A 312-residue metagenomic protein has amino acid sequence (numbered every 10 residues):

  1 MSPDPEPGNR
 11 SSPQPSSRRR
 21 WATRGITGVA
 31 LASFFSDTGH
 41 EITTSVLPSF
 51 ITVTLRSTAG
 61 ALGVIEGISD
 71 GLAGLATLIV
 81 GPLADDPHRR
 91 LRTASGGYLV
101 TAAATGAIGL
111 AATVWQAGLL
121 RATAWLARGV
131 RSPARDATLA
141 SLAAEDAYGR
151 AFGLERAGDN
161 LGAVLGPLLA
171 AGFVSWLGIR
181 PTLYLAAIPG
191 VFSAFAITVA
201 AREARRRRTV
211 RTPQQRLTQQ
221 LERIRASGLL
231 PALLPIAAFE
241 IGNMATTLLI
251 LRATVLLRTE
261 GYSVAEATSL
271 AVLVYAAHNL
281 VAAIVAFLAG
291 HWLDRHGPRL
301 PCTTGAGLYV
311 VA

Functional and structural regions predicted by a protein language model:
S2-T23, R202-P235: Juxtamembrane intracellular "pre-TM" segments in multi-pass secondary transporters
S16-D70, L230-A267, A271: Helix-loop boundary and gating motifs at the non-cytosolic
D70-L78, A163-V164, N279-F287: Residue-level signature of mid-helix packing/kink "hotspots" within the transmembrane helices of 12-pass Major
A76-R89, V174, I284-G297: Helix-to-loop junctions at the C-terminal end of transmembrane segments in multipass secondary transporters
R92-G106, A187, L300-A312: Structural signature of the two symmetry-related core transmembrane helices
G109-L120: Helix-loop junctions at membrane interfaces in 12-TM secondary transporters
L120-L161: Cytoplasmic helix-loop-helix junction between adjacent transmembrane helices in 12-TM secondary transporters
P181-V199: Symmetry-related core transmembrane helices of the 12-TM Major Facilitator Superfamily/SLC fold
